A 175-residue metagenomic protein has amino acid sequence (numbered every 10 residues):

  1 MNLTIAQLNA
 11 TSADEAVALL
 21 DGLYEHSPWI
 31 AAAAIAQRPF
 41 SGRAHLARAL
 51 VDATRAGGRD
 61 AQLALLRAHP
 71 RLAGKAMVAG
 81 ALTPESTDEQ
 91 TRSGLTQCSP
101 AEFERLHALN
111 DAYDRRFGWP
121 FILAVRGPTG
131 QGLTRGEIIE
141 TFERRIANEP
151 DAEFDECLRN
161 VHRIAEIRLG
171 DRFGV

Functional and structural regions predicted by a protein language model:
M1, T11-S12: N- or domain-start disorder-to-order transition segments that initiate the globular core
I5, E15-D21: A small/polar active-site loop signature that marks catalytic segments
Q7-A10, G22-Y24, W29-L109, Y113 (+1 more regions): Aromatic-anchored, charged helix-turn/loop surface patch used as a conserved interaction hotspot
A13, V17, P28, R43 (+6 more regions): Alpha-helix initiation and N-capping motif
C98-V175: C-terminal non-catalytic interaction appendages of large macromolecular assemblies
